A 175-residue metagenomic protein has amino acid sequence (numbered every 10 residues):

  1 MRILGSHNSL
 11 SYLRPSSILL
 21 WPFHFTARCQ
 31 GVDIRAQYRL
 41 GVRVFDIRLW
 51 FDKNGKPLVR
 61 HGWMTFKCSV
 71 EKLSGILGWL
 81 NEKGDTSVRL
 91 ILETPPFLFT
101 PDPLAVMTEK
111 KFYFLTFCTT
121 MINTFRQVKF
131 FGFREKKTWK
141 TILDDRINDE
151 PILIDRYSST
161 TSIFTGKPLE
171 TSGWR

Functional and structural regions predicted by a protein language model:
M1-V44, F51-R89, P96-V106, T120-R175: Long, acidic (Asp/Glu-rich), low-complexity accessory segments flanking structured domains
F117: Acidic/His-leaning functional-site neighborhoods
